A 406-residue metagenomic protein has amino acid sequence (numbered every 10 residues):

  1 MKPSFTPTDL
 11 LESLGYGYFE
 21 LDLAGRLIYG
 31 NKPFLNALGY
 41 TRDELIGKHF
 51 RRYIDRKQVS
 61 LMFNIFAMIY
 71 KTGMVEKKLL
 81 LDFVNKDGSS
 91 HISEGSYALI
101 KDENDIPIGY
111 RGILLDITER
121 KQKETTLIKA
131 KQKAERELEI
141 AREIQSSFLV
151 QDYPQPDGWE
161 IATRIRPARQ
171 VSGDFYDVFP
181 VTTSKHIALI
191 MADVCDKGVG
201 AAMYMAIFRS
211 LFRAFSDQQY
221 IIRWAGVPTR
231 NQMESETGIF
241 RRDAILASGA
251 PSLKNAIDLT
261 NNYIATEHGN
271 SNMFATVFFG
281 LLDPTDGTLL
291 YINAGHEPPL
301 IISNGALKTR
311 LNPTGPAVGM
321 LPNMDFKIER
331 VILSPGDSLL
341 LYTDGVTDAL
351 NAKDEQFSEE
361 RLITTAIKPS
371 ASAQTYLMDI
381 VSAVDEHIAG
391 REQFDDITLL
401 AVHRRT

Functional and structural regions predicted by a protein language model:
M1-T6, I106, L115-K129, D196: PAS-associated C-terminal cap
K2-L23, Y29, D43: Sensory modules in modular signal-transduction proteins
F34-L45, R56-K57, A202, A214-D217 (+2 more regions): PAS/PAS-like sensory domain cap-loop motif
K57-N85, S89, V381-V384: Terminal output helix/cap of sensory domains in signal transduction proteins
D82-D87, S96-N104, I113, I165-Q170 (+3 more regions): PAS-family sensory domains and close relatives that share small-molecule sensor folds
A98, I106-D116, I190-A192, Y342: PAS-family sensory domains
T126-S338, A389-T406: … and, occasionally, acidic/histidine-rich disordered N-termini of signaling adaptors
I332-L341, V346-T406: C-terminal catalytic subdomain
